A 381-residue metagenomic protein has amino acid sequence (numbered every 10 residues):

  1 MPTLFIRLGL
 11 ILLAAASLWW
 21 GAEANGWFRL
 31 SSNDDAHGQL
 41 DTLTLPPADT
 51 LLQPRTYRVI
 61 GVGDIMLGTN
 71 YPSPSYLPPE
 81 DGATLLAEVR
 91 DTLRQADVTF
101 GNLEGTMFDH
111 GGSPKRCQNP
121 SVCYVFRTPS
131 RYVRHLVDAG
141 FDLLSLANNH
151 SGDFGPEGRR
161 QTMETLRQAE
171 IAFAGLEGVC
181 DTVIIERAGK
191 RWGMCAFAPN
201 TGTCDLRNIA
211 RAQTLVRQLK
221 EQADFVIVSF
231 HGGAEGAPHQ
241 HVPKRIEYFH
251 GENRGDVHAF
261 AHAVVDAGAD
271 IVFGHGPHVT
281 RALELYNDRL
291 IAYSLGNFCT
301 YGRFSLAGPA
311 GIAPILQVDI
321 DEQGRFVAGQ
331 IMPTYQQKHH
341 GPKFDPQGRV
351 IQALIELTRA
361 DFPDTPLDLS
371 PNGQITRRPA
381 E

Functional and structural regions predicted by a protein language model:
P2, R7-G9, W19-E381: Acidic, metal/ion-coordinating pockets
